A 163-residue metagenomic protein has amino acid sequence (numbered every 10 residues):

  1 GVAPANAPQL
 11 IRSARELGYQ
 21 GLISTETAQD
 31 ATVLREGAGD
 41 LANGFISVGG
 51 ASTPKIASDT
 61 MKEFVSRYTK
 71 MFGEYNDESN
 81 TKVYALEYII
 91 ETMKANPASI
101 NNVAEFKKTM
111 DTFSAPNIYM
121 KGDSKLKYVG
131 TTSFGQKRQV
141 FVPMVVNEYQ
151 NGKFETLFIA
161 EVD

Functional and structural regions predicted by a protein language model:
G1-A3, G49-A57, V103-K107: Short, basic, helix/turn surface patches
G1-L17, A85, I89, N147: Hydrophobic alpha-helical
V2, E26, M144: Replace "coordinates the UDP/GDP/TDP-sugar" with "coordinates nucleotide-activated sugar donors
A5-P8, D77-E78, T132: Extracytoplasmic ligand-binding clamshell segments of periplasmic binding protein
P8, R12, K62, S66 (+3 more regions): Solvent-exposed, polar/charged alpha-helical surfaces in well-ordered, non-transmembrane soluble domains, broadly
S13-Y84, A95-P97, L157-V162: Extracellular/periplasmic periplasmic-binding protein-like sensory domains
K70-N76, E91-F154: Segments of small-molecule ligand-sensing domains
